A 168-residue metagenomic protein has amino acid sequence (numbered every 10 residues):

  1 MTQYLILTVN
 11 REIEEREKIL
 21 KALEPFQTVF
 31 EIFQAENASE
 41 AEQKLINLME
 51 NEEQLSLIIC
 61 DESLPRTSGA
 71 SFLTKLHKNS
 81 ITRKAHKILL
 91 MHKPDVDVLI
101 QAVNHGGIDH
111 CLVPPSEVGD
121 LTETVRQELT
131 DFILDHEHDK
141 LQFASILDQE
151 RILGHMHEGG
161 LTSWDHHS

Functional and structural regions predicted by a protein language model:
Q3-E24, I32, I58-D61: Conserved acidic segment of CheY-like receiver
R11, L89-P94, P115: Conserved active-site segment of CheY-like receiver
L20, Q34-L57: Acidic, metal-coordinating helix/loop segments flanking the phosphotransfer/catalytic sites of two-component signaling
N37, S68-S71: Acidic catalytic/metal-coordinating carboxylates
L64-P65, M91: The feature encodes the CheY-like receiver
A70-R83: Short amphipathic alpha-helix used as the core "switch/output" element in two-component signaling
S71, H92-C111: Alpha4 helix (beta4-alpha4-beta5 surface) of REC/receiver domains from two-component response regulators
D120-V125, T130-S168: CheY-like receiver
